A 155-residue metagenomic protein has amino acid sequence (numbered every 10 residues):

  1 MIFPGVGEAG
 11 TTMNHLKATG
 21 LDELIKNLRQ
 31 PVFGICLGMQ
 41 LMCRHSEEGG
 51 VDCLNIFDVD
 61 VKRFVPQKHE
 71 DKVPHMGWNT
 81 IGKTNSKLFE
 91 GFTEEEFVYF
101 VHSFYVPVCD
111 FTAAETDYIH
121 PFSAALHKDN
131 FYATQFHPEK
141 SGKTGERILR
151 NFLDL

Functional and structural regions predicted by a protein language model:
I2-P4: Structural motif
V6-G7, N130: Short, histidine-centered active-site or binding-site loop motifs used for metal coordination, general acid-base
G7-H75: Cysteine-nucleophile active-site neighborhood
N27, D60-L155: Amide-donor transfer/coupling interface in amidating biosynthetic enzymes
